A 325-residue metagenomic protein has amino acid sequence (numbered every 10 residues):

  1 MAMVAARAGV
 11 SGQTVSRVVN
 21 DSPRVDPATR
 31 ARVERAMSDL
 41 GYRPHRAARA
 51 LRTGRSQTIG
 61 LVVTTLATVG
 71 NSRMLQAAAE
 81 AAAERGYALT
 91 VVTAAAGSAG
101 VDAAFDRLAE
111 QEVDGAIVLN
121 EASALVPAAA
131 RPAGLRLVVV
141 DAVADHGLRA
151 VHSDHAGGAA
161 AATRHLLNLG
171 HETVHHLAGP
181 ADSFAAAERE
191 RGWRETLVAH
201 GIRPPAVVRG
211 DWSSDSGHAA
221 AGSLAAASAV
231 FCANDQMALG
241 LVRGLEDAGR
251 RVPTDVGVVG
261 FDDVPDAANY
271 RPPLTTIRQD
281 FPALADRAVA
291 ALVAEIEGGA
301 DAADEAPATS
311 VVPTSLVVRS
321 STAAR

Functional and structural regions predicted by a protein language model:
M1-Q57: N-terminal helix-turn-helix DNA-binding module of bacterial transcription factors
T14-R17, R52-L66, H165, T173-P180: Short beta-strand segments enriched in small/hydrophobic residues
R32, V69-Y87, G158-A162, A181-R203 (+4 more regions): Short, solvent-exposed amphipathic alpha-helices that sit in or adjacent to ligand/effector-binding or catalytic
T58-R164, N168: Alpha-helical recognition/docking segments in bacterial nutrient-uptake and carbohydrate-utilization systems
L61, E112-N120, H175-A178, V207-V208 (+2 more regions): Periplasmic-binding protein-like
A150-H176, S214-A221, A238, Q279-G298: Hydrophobic alpha-helical segments within soluble ligand-binding/sensing domains
A160-H200, D304-T322: An alpha-beta-alpha
A225-R325: Flexible loop/turn connectors
